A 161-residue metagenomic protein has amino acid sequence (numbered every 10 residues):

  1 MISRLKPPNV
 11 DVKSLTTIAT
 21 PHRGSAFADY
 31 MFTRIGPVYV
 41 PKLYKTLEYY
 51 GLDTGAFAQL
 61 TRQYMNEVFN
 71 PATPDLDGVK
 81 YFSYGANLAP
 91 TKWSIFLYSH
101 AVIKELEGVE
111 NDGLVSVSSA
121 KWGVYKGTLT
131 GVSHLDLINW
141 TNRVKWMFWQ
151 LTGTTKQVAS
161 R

Functional and structural regions predicted by a protein language model:
M1-I2: Hydrolases whose catalytic domains are alpha/beta-hydrolase-1, hotdog thioesterase, or metallo-beta-lactamase-like
K6-R161: Helical cap/lid subdomain of alpha/beta-hydrolase-fold lipid enzymes that gates access to the catalytic pocket
